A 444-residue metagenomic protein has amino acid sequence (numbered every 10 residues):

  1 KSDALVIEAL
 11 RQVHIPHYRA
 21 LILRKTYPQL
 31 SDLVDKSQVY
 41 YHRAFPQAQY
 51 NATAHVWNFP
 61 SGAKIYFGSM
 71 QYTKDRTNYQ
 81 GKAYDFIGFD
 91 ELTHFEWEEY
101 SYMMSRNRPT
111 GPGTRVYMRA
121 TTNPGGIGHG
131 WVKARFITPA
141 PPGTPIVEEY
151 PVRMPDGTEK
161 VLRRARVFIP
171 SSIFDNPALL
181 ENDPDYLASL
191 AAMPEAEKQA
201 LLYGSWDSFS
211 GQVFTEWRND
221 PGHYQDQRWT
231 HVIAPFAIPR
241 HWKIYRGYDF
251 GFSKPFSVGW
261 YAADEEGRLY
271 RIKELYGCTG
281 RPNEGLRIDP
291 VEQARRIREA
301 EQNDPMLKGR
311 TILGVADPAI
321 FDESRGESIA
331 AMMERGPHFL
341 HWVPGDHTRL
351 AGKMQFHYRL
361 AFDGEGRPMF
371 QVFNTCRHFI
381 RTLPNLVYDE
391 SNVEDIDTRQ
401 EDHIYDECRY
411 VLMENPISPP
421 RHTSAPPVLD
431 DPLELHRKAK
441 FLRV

Functional and structural regions predicted by a protein language model:
S2-P16: Walker A/P-loop NTP-binding motif
H17-S37: Conserved Walker A/P-loop ATP-binding site and its immediately adjacent core in helicase/helicase-like ATPase domains
S31-D85: Inter-Walker segment of RecA-like/P-loop motor cores
D90-E91: Walker B catalytic acidic pair
H94-N176: ASCE P-loop NTPase helicase motor core
D175-F250: ATPase catalytic-site recognition across NTP-hydrolyzing enzymes
F256-Y261, R409: Short beta-strand scaffold segments in enzyme catalytic cores
G259, G267-Q400, P416-T423, P427-V428 (+1 more regions): Mg2+-dependent endonuclease catalytic cores in nucleic-acid-processing enzymes, primarily RNase H-like
